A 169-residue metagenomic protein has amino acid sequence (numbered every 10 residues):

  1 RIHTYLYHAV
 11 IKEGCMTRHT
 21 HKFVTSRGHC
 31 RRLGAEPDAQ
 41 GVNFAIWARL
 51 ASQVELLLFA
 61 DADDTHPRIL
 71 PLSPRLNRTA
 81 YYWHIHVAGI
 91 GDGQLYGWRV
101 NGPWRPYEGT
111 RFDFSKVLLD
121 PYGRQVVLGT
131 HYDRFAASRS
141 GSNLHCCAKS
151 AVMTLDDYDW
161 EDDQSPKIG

Functional and structural regions predicted by a protein language model:
I2-L6: Intrinsically disordered, low-complexity terminal segments enriched in Ser/Thr
V10, G14-A39, H66-L70, N77-Y82 (+1 more regions): The feature marks proteins involved in alpha-glucan
Q40-F44: Structural beta-strand segments of beta-rich domains
A45-W47, H86-A88: Surface-exposed loop and edge beta-strand positions of immunoglobulin-like domains
W47-Q53: Short proline/glycine-enriched turn/loop motifs at strand-loop junctions of beta-rich domains
Q53, H84-I85: Gly/Ser/Thr/Pro-enriched helix-cap/hinge segments flanking short amphipathic alpha-helices
E55-L57: Beta-strand signatures of extracellular beta-sandwich domains
F59-T65: Change "in extracellular beta-sheet-rich domains … of secreted and cell-surface proteins" to "in beta-sheet-rich domains
